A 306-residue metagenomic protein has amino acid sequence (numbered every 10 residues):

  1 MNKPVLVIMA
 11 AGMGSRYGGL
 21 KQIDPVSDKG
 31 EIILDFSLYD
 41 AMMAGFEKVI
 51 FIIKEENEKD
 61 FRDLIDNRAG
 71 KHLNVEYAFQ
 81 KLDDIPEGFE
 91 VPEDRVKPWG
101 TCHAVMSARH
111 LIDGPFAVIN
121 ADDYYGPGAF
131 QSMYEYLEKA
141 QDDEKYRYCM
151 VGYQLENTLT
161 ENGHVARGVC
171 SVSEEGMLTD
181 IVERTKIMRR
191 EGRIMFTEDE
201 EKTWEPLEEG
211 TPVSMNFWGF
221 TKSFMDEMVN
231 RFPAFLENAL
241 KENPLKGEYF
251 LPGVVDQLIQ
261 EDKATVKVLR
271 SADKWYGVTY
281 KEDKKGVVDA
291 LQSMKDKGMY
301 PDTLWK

Functional and structural regions predicted by a protein language model:
M1-A11, D28-V118, Y125-F130, E138-K139 (+1 more regions): Conserved N-terminal catalytic core of the sugar/cofactor nucleotidyltransferase
M13, D123, L155: Active-site metal-binding loops of divalent metal-dependent hydrolases
I53, G219-F220, T279: A conserved hydrophobic position in a structured secondary element of the catalytic/binding core that shapes
D60-F61, G128, E227, V254 (+1 more regions): Phosphate- and divalent-cation-binding pockets in alpha/beta enzyme and binding domains that engage nucleotide-derived
E87-P98, G163-G168, E282-G286: Short, surface-exposed amphipathic charged segments that create phosphate/polyanion-binding patches used for binding
P127-F217, K222: Conserved core of the sugar-phosphate nucleotidyltransferase
V229-A264: A C-terminal functional module that forms or caps the active site or interfaces directly with catalytic machinery
D283-K306: Generic C-terminus detector
